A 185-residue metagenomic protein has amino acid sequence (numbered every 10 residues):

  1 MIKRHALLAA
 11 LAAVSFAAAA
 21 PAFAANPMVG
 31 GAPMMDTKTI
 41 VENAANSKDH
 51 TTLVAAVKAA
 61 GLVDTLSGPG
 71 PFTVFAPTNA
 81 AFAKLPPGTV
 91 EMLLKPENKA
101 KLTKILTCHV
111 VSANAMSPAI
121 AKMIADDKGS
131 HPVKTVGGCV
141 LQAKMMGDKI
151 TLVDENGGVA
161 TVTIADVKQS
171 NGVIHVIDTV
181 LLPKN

Functional and structural regions predicted by a protein language model:
M1-A9: Bacterial N-terminal signal peptides that target proteins for export
H5, F23-N185: Mature, structured domains of secreted/extracytosolic soluble proteins
A12-V14: Repetitive helical segments and hydrophobic/amphipathic motifs
F16-A24: Sec/Tat signal peptide C-region and signal peptidase I cleavage site
